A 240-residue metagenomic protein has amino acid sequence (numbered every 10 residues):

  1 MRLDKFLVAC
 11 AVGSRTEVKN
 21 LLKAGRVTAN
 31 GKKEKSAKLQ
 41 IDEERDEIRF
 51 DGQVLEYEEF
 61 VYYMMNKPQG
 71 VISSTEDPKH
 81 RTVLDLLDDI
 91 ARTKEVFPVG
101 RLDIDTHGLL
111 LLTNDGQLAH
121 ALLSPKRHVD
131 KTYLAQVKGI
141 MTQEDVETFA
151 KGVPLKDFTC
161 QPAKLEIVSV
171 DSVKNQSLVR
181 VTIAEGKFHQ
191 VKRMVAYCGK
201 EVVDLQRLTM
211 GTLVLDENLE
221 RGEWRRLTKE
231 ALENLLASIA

Functional and structural regions predicted by a protein language model:
M1-A240: Basic, flexible Lys/Arg- and Gly-enriched helix-loop patches that mediate nucleic-acid binding at interfaces with rRNA
